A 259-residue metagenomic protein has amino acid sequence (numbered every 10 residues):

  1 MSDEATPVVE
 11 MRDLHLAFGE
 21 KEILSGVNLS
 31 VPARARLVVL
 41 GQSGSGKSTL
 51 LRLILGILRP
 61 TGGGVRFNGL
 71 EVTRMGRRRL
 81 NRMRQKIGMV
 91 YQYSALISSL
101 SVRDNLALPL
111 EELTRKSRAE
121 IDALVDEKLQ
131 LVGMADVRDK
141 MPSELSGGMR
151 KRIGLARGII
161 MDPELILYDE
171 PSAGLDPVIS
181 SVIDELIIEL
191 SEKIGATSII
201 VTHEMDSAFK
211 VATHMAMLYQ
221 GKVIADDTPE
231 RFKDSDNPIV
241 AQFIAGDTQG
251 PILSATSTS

Functional and structural regions predicted by a protein language model:
L55: Helix-to-loop junction immediately C-terminal to a conserved catalytic motif
L70-E71, R118-D136: Conserved ABC ATPase "signature" region
M141-L145, M149: Conserved ABC ATPase signature
I160-E164: A short, proline-enriched helix->beta-strand linker immediately N-terminal to the Walker B motif in ABC-type P-loop
I166-D169: Catalytic Walker B motif of ABC-type/P-loop ATPase nucleotide-binding domains
